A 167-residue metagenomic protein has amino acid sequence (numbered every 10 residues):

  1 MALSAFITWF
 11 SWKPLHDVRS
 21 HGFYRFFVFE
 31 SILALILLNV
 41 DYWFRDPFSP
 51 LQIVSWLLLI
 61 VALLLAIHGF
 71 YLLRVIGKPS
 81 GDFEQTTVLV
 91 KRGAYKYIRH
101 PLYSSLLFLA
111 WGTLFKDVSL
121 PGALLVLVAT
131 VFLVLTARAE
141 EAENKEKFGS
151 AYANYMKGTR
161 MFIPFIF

Functional and structural regions predicted by a protein language model:
M1-V88, F108-F167: Membrane-anchoring alpha-helices and their flanking helix-loop junctions
F83-Y103: Active-site-proximal inter-transmembrane loops
